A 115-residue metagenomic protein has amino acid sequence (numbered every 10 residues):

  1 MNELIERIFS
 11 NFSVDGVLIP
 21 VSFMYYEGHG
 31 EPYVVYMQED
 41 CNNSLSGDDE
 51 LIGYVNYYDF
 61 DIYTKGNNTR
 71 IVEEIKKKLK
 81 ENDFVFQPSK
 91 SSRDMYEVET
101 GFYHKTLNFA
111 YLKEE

Functional and structural regions predicted by a protein language model:
M1-S46, R70, K77, E97-E99: Small/polar-rich, solvent-exposed N-terminal microdomains that initiate assembly or binding
Q38-D40, G66, K90-D94: Short, well-ordered turn and helix-capping elements at secondary-structure junctions
D40-N42, G66-N68, K113-E115: Residues that cap or initiate secondary-structure elements
N42-L45, N56-D59, E81-V85, F109-A110: Short, surface-exposed linear patches
I52-G66, Y103-K113: Oligomerization/assembly interface segments of phage tail-like spikes and tubes
E74-E115: Acidic-leaning, charged glycine-interspersed low-complexity segments
